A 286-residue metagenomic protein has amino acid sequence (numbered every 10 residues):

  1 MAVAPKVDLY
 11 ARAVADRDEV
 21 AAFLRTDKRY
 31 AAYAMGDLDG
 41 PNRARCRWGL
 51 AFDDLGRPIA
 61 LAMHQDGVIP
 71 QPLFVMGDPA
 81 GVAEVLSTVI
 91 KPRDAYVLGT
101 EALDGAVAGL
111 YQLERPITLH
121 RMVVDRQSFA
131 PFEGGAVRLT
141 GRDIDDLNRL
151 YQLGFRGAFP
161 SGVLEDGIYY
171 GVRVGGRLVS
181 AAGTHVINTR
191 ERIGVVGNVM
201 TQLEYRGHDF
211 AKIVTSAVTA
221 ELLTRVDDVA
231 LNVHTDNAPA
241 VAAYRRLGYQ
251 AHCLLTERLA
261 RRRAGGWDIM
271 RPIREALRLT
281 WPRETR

Functional and structural regions predicted by a protein language model:
M1-Y33, H120-R121, D125-A158, P272-R286: Short amphipathic alpha-helix that is part of the acyltransferase structural core
A2-A11, A22-T88, A182-G197: Conserved donor-binding loop and adjoining core beta-sheet/short helix segment in diverse acyl/aminoacyl transferases
D54-E133, R258: Acyl-donor-binding surface of acyltransferase catalytic domains
P79-V89, T201, G207-L223, V241-R246: Conserved acetyl-CoA-binding loop-helix of GNAT-fold acetyltransferases
L98-L103, E221-L222, L231-V241, E257-I269: Conserved beta-strand-loop-alpha-helix junction that forms the acyl-donor binding cleft
A102-R115, K212, T235-C253, R261: Conserved active-site alpha-helix within GNAT-family acetyltransferase domains
E114-D125, Q250-W267, P272: Conserved catalytic-core motifs of GNAT/GCN5-like acyltransferases
R126-G194, N198: Flexible, substrate/cofactor-facing loop regions flanked by secondary structure within enzyme catalytic domains
